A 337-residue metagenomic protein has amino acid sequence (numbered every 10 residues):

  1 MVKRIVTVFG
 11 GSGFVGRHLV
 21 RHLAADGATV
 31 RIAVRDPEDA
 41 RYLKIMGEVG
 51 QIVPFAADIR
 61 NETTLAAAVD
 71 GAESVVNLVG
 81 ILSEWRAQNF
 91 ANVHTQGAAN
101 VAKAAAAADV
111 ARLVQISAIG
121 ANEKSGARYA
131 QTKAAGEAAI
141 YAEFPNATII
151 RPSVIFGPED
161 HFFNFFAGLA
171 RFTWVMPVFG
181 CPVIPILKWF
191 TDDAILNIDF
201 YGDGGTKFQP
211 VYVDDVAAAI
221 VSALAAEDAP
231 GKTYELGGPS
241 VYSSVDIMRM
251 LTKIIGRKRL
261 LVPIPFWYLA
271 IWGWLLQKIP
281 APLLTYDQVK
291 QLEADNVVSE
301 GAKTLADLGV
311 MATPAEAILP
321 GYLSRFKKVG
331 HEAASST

Functional and structural regions predicted by a protein language model:
V2-A28: N-terminal Rossmann NAD(P)H-binding glycine-rich loop of SDR-like oxidoreductase domains
I5, E73-S74, R112: Structural motif
V15-L19, V101, G136, I220: Hydrophobic residues within alpha-helices that form the first helical element adjacent to the glycine-rich loop
A28-E38: Conserved glycine-rich Rossmann-like NAD(P)H-binding loop of the short-chain dehydrogenase/reductase
T29, I81-E143, A147-I155: Conserved Rossmann-fold NAD(P)-dependent oxidoreductase catalytic core, especially the SDR/UDP-sugar
P37-A107, I119-E123, L224: NAD(P)H-binding glycine-rich loop region in Rossmannoid oxidoreductase-like domains and their noncatalytic homologs
K124-I255: Oxidoreductase cofactor-interface core, primarily capturing Rossmann-like NAD(P)-dependent enzymes
A217-T285, V298-T337: Mid/C-terminal beta-alpha module of Rossmann-like enzyme folds, strongest in SDR-family dehydrogenases/epimerases
